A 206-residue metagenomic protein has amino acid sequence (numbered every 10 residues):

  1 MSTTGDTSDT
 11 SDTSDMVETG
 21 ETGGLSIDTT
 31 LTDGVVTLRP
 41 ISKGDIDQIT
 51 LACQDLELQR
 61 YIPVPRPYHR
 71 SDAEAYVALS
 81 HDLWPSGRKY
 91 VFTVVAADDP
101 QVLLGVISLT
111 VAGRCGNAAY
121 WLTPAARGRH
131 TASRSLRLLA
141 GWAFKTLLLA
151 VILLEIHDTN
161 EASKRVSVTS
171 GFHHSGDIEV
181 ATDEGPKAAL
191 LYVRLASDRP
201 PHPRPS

Functional and structural regions predicted by a protein language model:
M1-E57, Y61, V95-S206: Acyl-donor (CoA/ACP) binding surface of acyl/acetyltransferases
I49, K89-Y90: Short loop/turn microsegments at loop-to-beta-strand junctions
E57-L79, Y90-F92: Conserved GNAT-fold acetyl-CoA-binding loop/helix
V77-D82, A140: Terminal output helix/cap of sensory domains in signal transduction proteins
D82-R88: Short loop/turn motifs at secondary-structure junctions and domain boundaries
